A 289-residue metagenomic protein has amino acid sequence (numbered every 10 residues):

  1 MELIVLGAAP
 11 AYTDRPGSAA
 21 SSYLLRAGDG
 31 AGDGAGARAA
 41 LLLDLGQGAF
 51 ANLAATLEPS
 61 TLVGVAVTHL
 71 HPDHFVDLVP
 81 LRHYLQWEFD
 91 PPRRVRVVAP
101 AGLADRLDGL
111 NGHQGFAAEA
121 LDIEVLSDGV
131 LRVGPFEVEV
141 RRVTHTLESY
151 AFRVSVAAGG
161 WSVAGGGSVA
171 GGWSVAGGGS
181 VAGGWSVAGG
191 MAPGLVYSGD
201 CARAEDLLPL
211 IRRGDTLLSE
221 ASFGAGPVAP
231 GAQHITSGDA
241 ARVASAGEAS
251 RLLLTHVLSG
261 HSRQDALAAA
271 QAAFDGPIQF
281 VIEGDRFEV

Functional and structural regions predicted by a protein language model:
M1-L57, S149-G166, G171-W173, G183-G199 (+1 more regions): Conserved beta-strand hairpin/beta-sheet module of binuclear metal-dependent hydrolase folds, prominently
P10, Q47, P72, A202-R203 (+2 more regions): Short, glycine/acidic-enriched loop or turn micro-motifs at the edges of active sites
D14-P16, E119, V228-Q233: Short, solvent-exposed loop/turn segments at secondary-structure boundaries
L42-G46, V63-D73, P100, L195-G199 (+3 more regions): Active-site neighborhood of phospho(di)ester-bond hydrolases with catalytic His/Asp-centered motifs
Q47-R96: Active-site metal-binding motif and surrounding structural segment of the metallo-beta-lactamase
D77-L85, G109-N111, S262-A270: Metal-dependent catalytic neighborhoods of phosphoester/phosphodiester hydrolases
R94-S149, V156-G160, G166-G171, V175-G177 (+1 more regions): Metallo-beta-lactamase
A158, A164-G166, A170-G172, A176 (+2 more regions): Cap/insert and terminal regions of metallo-dependent hydrolase folds
